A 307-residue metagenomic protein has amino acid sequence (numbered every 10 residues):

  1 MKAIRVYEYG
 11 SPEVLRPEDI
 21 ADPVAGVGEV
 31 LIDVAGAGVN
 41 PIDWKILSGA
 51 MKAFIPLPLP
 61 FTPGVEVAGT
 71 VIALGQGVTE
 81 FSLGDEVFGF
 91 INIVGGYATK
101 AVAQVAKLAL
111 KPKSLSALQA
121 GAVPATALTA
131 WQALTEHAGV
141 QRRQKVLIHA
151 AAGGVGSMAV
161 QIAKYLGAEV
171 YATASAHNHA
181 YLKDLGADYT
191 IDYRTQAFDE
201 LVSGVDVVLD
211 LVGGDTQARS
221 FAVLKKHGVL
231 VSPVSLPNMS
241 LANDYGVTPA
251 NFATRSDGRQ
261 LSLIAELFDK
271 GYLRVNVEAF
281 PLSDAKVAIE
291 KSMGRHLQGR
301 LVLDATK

Functional and structural regions predicted by a protein language model:
K2, R16, D33, A68-T70 (+2 more regions): Residues located in well-ordered beta-strands
S11-V14, D19-A68: N-terminal glycine-rich beta->alpha transition that marks the start or flank of a dinucleotide-binding site
L47, A68-I93: A glycine-/small-residue-rich N-terminal strand-loop-strand element that serves as the cofactor-binding glycine loop
E80, G89-A150: NAD(P)H dinucleotide-binding glycine-rich loop of Rossmann-like/cofactor-binding domains, especially the beta1-alpha1
G121-D192: Mid-domain Rossmann-like dinucleotide-binding core that forms the NAD(H)/NADP(H) cofactor-binding site
E200-V207: A short acidic, Gly/Pro-enriched loop at the edge of an enzyme's catalytic core that lines a small-molecule cofactor
V212-L273, D304-K307: Glycine-rich phosphate-binding loop and adjacent beta-alpha segment of Rossmann(oid) nucleotide-cofactor-binding
L261-K307: C-terminal hydrophobic helical "lid"/dimerization subdomain of Rossmann-like NAD(P)H-dependent oxidoreductases
